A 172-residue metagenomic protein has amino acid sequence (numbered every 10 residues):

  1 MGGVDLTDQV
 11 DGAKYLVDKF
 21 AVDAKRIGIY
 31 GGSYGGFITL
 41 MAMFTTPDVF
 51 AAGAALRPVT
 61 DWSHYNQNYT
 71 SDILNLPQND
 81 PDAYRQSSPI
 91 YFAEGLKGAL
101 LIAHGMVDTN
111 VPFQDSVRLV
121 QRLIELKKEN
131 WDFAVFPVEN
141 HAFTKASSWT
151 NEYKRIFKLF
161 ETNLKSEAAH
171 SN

Functional and structural regions predicted by a protein language model:
M1-N172: Active-site-proximal cap/loop segments of hydrolase catalytic domains
